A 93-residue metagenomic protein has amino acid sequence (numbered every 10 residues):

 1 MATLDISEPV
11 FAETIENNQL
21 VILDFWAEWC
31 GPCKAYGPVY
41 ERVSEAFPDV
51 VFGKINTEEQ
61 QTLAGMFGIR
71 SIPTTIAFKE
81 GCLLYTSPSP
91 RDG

Functional and structural regions predicted by a protein language model:
M1-E16: N-terminal "domain-start" segment that seeds a small globular fold
A2, W26, V51-G53: Conserved Rossmann-like nucleotide-binding pocket used by diverse enzymes that bind dinucleotide cofactors
N17-W26: Short active-site neighborhood of thiol/selenol oxidoreductases, capturing the structured segment around
L20, G37-I55: Conserved helix-turn-beta segment immediately C-terminal to the redox Cys motif in thioredoxin-like folds
F25-P38: Conserved redox-active cysteine motifs that mediate thiol-disulfide chemistry, especially di-cysteine Cys-X(1-2)-Cys
I55-L63: Structural microenvironment flanking redox-active thiols in thiol-disulfide oxidoreductases
P73-L84: A short, hydrophobic beta-strand/beta-hairpin element that forms part of a small beta-sheet core
Y85-G93: Single conserved hydrophobic/aromatic residue that forms the stacking wall/gate of nucleotide- or nucleobase-binding
